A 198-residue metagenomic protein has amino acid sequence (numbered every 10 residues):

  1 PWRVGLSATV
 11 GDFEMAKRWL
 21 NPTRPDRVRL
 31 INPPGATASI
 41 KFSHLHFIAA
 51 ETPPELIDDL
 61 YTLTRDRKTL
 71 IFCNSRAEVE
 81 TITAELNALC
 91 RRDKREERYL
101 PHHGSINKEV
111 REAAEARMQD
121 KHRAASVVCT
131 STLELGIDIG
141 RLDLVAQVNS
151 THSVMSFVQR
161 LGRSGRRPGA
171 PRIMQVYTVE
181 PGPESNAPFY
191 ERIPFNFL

Functional and structural regions predicted by a protein language model:
P1, P22-P25, G35-A38, Y61-R65 (+4 more regions): Conserved catalytic network of the ASCE P-loop NTPase/AAA+ motor domain
W2, K121-A124, V148-L198: Conserved segment of the helicase C-terminal RecA-like domain
W2-E80, V179-P183, F195: Conserved interdomain linker/interface between the two RecA-like ATPase lobes of SF2 helicase motors
A8, P33-G35, G104, T132 (+3 more regions): Short, ordered loop/turn segments at secondary-structure junctions
M15-L20, T81-L86, A113-R117, D138-L144 (+2 more regions): Alpha-helical scaffold elements adjacent to nucleotide-binding pockets in ATP/GTP-utilizing enzyme cores
A77-R98: Conserved helicase motor "Helicase C" RecA-like lobe of SF1/SF2 P-loop NTPases
Y99-S131: Conserved helicase ATPase core of P-loop NTP-dependent helicases/translocases
V128, L133-S150, I173-Q175: A short beta-strand element within the Helicase C-terminal
